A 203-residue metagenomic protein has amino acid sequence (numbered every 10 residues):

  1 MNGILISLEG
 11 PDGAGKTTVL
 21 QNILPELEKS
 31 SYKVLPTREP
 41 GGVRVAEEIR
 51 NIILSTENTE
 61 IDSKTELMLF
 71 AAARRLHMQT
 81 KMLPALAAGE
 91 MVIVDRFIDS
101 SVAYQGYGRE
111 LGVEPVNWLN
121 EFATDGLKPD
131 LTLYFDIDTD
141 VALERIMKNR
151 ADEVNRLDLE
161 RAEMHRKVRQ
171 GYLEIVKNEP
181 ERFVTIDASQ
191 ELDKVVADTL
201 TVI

Functional and structural regions predicted by a protein language model:
N2-L5: Pre-Walker A (Motif I) flank of P-loop NTPase domains
L8: Hydrophobic anchor at the beta1->P-loop junction of P-loop NTPases
G13: Walker A (P-loop) phosphate-binding loop of P-loop NTPases
K16: Conserved lysine of the Walker
V19: Hydrophobic positions on the alpha1 helix immediately C-terminal to the Walker A/P-loop
N22-L24, D140-I203: NTP-dependent small-molecule kinase module
S30-T124: ATP-dependent small-molecule kinase phosphotransfer cores that center on conserved nucleotide phosphate-binding segments
S101-Q170: A glycine- and Lys/Arg-enriched "phosphate-lid" helix/loop adjacent to the NTP-binding pocket of small-molecule kinases
